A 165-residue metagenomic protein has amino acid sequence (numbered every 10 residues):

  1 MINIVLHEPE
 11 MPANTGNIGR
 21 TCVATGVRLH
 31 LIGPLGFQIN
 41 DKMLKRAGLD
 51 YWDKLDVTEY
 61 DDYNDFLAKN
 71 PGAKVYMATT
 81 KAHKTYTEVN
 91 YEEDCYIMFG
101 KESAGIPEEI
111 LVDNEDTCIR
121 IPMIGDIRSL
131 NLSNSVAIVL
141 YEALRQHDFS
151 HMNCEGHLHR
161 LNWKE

Functional and structural regions predicted by a protein language model:
M1-E165: Post-transcriptional modification and biogenesis factors for structured RNAs of the translation apparatus
